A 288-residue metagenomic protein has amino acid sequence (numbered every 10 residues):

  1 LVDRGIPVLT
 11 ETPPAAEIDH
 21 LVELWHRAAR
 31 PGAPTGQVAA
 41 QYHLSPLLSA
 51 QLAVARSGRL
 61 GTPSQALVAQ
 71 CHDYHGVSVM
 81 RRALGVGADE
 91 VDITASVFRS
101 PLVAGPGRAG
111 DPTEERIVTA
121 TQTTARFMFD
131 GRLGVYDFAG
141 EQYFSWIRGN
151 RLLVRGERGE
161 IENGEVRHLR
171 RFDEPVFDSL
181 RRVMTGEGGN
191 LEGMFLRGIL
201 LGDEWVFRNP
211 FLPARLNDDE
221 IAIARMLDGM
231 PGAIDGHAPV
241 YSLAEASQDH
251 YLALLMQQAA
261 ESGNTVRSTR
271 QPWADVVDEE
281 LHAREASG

Functional and structural regions predicted by a protein language model:
L1-H43: Beta-strand-loop-alpha-helix segment that lines the small-molecule cofactor/substrate pocket of alpha/beta enzymes
V8-E11, G36-A39, S64-V68, V135 (+1 more regions): Short catalytic-loop micro-motif centered on adjacent basic/acidic residues
H20-L21, A40, L44-L48, D73-G76 (+1 more regions): Conserved donor sugar-nucleotide recognition element shared by glycan-biosynthetic enzymes
P31-G32, S45-Q65, G76: Rossmann-like NAD(P)H-binding beta-loop-alpha module
P34, G61-T62, Q258-G288: C-terminal capping/lid region of NAD(P)-dependent oxidoreductase domains
T62-L153, A244-S247, A274: Rossmann-like dinucleotide-binding domain that binds NAD(P)(H)
L84, L227-A238, L254-E261: Short, hydrophobic alpha-helical segments
R116, A120, M128, Q142 (+3 more regions): C-terminal glycine/acidic-rich active-site capping loop/insertion
